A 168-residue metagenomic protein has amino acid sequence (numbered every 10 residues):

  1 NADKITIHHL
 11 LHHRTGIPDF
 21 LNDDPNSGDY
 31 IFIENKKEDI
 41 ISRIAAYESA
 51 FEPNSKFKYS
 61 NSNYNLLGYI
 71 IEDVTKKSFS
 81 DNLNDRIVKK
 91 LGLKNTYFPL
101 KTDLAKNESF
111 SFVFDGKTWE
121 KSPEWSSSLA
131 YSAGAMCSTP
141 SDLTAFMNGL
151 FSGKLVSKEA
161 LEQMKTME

Functional and structural regions predicted by a protein language model:
A2-E168: Short, surface-exposed loop or secondary-structure junction motifs that flank catalytic or metal-binding residues
